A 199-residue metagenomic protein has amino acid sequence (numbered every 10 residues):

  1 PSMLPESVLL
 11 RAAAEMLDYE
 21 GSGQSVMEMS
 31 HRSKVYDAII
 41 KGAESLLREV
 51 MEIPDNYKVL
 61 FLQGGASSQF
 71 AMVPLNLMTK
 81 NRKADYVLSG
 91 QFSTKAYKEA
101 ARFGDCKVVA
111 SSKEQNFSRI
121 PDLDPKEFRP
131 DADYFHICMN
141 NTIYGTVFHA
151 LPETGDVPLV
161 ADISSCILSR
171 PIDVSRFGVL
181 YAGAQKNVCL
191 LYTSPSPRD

Functional and structural regions predicted by a protein language model:
P1-S30: N-terminal "arm"/small-domain region of PLP-dependent enzymes with the aminotransferase-like
A14-G21, S45, E49-I53, R102-D105 (+3 more regions): Generic secondary-structure signature for well-ordered alpha-helical cores
G21-Q69, N76, G90-Q91, K98-E99: Conserved N-terminal alpha-helix of the aminotransferase class I/II PLP-enzyme fold
Y57-V59, R82-D85, D156-P158: Short active-site oxyanion
S67-F135: PLP-dependent aminotransferase-like
A100, S112-I167, V179: Active-site phosphate-binding strand-loop segment of PLP-dependent enzymes
V160, V174-K186: Conserved active-site segment immediately N-terminal to the catalytic lysine that forms the internal aldimine
Y192-D199: Conserved small/polar residues in nucleotide/adenosyl-binding loops
